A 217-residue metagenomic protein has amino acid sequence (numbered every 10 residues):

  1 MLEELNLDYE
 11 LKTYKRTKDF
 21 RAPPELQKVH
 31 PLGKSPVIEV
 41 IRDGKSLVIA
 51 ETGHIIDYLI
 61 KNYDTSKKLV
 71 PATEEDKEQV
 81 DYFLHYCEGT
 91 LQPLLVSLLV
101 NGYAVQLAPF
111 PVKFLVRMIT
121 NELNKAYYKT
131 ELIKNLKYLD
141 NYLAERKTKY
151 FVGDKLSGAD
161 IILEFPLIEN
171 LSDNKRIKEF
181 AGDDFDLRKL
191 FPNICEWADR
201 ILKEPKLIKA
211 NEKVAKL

Functional and structural regions predicted by a protein language model:
M1-A126: GST-like domain detector, emphasizing the conserved glutathione-binding G-site in the N-terminal thioredoxin-like
E10-K12, F151, K209-A210: A local structural micro-motif
H54, N193, K206: Residue-level recognition of oxygen-bearing side chains
F83, C87-D199: GST-like fold's C-terminal all-alpha helical module
R200-L217: C-terminal helix/juxtamembrane-tail motif
